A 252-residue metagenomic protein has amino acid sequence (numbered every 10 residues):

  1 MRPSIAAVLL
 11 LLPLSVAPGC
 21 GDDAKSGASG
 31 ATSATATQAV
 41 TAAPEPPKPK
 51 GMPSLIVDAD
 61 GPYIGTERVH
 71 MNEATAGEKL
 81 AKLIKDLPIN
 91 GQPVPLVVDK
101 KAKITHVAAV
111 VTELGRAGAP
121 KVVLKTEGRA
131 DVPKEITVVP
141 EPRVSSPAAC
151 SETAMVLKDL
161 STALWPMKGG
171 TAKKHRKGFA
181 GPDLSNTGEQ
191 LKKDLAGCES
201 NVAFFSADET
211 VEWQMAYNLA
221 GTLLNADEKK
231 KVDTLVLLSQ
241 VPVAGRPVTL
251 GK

Functional and structural regions predicted by a protein language model:
M1-L12: Bacterial N-terminal signal peptides that target proteins for export
P13-L14, L191: Residue-level signal for mature regions of secreted extracellular proteins and peptides
S15-G19: C-terminal motif of bacterial Sec signal peptides marking the signal peptidase cleavage site
A24-K252: Long, low-hydrophobicity, acidic/polar, solvent-exposed interaction domains
